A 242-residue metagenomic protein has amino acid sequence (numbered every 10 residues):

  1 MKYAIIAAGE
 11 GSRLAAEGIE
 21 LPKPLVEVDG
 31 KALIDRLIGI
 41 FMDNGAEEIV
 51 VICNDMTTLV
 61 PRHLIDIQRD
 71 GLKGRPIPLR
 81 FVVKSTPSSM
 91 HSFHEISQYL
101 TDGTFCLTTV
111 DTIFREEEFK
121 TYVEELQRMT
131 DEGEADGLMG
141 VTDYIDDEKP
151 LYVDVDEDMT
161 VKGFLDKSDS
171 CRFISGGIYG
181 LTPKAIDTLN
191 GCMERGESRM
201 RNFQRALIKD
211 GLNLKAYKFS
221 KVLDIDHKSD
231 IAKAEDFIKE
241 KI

Functional and structural regions predicted by a protein language model:
M1-I19, L212: N-terminal nucleotide-binding beta1-loop-alpha1 segment
K2-I5, R13, E27, K31-T109 (+1 more regions): Conserved N-terminal catalytic core of the sugar/cofactor nucleotidyltransferase
G9, D111, H227: Active-site glycine-centered loops adjacent to acidic/histidine catalytic or metal-binding residues that shape
E27, Y99, D154, G180-T182 (+1 more regions): Short, well-ordered beta-strand micro-motif
A46, D102, E132-D136, L212: Short, high-confidence coil segments that cap the C-terminus of an alpha-helix and link into the following beta-strand
E118-E148: Conserved donor-nucleotide/metal-binding helix-loop-beta segment in metal-dependent transferases, i.e., the alpha-helix
K120, T160-D224, S229-I242: Catalytic-core segments of class I nucleotidyltransferases/pyrophosphorylases that form NMP-activated intermediates
D154-T160: Short acidic-glycine loop/turn motifs at beta-strand connectors
